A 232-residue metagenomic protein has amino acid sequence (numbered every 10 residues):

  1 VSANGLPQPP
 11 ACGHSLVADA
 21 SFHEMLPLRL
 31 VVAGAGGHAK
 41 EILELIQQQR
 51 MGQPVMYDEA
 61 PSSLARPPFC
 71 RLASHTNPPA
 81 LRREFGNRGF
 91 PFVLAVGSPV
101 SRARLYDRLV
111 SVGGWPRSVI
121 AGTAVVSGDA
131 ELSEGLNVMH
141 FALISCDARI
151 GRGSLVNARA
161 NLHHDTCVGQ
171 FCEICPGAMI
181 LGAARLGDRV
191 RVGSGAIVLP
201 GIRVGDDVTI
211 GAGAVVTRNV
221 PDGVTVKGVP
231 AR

Functional and structural regions predicted by a protein language model:
S2-G5, P9-R66, S74-R83: Hydrophobic, well-ordered beta-alpha structural blocks that scaffold small-molecule cofactor pockets
C12, S98-R152, V156-T166, A178-I180 (+2 more regions): Left-handed beta-helix
A35, V93, A158, C167-Q170 (+1 more regions): Glycine-rich hexapeptide-repeat left-handed beta-helix
G37-K40, V100-S101, E131, V215: Short alpha-helical
L43-L45, F69, R104-R108, I150 (+1 more regions): Short amphipathic alpha-helical segments
S62-F69, D129, R218-P221: Short loop/helix-cap segments at secondary-structure boundaries that form the rim of catalytic
L64-V125: Phosphate-bearing ligand-interacting subdomains that bind or position ATP/ADP/UDP/GDP/NAD(P) or nucleotide-linked
